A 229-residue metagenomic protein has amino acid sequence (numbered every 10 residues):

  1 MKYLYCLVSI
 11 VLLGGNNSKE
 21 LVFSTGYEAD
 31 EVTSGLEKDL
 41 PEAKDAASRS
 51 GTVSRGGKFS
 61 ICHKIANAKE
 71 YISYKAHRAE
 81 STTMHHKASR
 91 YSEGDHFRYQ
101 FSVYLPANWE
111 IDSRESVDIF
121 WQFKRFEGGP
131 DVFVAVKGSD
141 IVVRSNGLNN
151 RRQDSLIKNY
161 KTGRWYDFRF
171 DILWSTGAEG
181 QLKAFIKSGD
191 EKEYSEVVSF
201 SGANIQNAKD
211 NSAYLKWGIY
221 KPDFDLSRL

Functional and structural regions predicted by a protein language model:
M1-K2, S18: Universal eukaryotic N-terminal targeting presequences
Y3-V11: Sec-dependent N-terminal signal peptides
I10-E20: Bacterial Sec-dependent signal peptides at the C-terminal "C-region" and cleavage site
S18-D167, I172-L229: Low-complexity, Ser/Thr/Pro/Gly-rich disordered linker/stalk regions
